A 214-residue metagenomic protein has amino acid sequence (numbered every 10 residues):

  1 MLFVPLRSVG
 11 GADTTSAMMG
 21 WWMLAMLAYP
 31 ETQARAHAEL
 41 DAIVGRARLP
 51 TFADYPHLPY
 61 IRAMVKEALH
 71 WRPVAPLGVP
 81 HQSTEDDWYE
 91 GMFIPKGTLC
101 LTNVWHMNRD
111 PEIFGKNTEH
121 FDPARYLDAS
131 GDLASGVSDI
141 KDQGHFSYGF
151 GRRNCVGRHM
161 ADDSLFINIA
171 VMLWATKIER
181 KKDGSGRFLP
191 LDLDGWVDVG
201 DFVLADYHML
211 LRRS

Functional and structural regions predicted by a protein language model:
M1-E39, A68, L99-N103, R153 (+1 more regions): Central I-helix of cytochrome P450 enzymes
P5, G10, A53, E90 (+2 more regions): Cytochrome P450 heme-thiolate "Cys pocket" and heme-binding signature region
A17, P59-A63, D142-F146, D162-V171: A structural signal for well-ordered alpha-helical segments within the folded catalytic domains of diverse enzymes
A25-A75, T84, E90, P95-T98 (+3 more regions): Cytochrome P450 I-helix active-site segment
P30-Q33, I140, R158-F202: Cytochrome P450 heme-binding "Cys pocket" and the immediately downstream C-terminal segment
I61-H70, V199-S214: C-terminal domain-closing interface element
P80, N103-V104, R125, G149-F150 (+1 more regions): Active-site proximal loops enriched in glycine and acidic residues that flank catalytic Cys/His/Asp and coordinate
T102-S135: Conserved cytochrome P450 K-helix/beta-meander segment immediately N-terminal to the heme-binding cysteine loop
